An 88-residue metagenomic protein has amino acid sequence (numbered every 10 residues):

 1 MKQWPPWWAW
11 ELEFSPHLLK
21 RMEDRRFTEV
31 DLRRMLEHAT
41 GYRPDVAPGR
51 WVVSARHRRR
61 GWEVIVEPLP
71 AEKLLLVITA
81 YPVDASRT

Functional and structural regions predicted by a protein language model:
M1-T88: Ribonuclease/tRNase effector modules and their secretory precursors
